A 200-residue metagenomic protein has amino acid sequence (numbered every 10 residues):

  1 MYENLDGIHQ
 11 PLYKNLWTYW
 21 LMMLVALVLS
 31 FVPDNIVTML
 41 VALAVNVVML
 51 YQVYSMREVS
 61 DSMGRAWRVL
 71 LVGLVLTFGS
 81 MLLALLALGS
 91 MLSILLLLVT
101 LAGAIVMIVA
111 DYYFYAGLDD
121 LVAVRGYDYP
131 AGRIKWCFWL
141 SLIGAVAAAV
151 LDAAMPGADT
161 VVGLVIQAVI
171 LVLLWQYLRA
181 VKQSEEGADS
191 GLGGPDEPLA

Functional and structural regions predicted by a protein language model:
M1-F31, V41-L83, A102-A148, I166-A200: Membrane-interface extramembranous regions at the lipid-water interface
F31-T38, A153-D159: Transmembrane helix interruption/hinge and helix-loop junction motifs
L86-M91: Membrane-interfacial hairpin junctions
L92-T100, D159-L164: Non-cytosolic membrane-interface motifs at loop->transmembrane helix junctions
A149-V169: Extracellular/periplasmic helix-loop-helix junctions in multi-pass membrane proteins
